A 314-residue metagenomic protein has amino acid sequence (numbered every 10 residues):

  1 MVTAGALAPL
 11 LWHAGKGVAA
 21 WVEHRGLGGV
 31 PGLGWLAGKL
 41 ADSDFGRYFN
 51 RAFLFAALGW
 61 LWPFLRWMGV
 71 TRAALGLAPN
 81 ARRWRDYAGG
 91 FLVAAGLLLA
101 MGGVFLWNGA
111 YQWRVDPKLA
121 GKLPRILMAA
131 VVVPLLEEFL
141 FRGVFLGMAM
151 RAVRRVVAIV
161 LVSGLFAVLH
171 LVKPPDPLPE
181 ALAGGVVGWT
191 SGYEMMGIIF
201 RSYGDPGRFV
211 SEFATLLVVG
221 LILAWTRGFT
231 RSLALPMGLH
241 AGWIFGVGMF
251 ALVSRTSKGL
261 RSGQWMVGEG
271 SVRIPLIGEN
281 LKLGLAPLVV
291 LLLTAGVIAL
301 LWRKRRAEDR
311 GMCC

Functional and structural regions predicted by a protein language model:
T3-L65, R85-G90, Q112-A129, L276-V289: Alpha-helical transmembrane segments in multi-pass membrane proteins
G5-L10, L98-V104, S163-K173, A241-V253: Aromatic-anchored segments of alpha-helical transmembrane domains
L7-G29, L106-G109, P175-A183, A251-S262: Membrane-helix interface motif
R66-A73, L98-R114: Transmembrane alpha-helix boundary signature
T71, R82-W84, L119, A152-V157 (+2 more regions): Membrane-helix interface segments
Y87, F91, A95, L127 (+9 more regions): Residue-level signature of the transmembrane alpha-helical core of multi-pass small-molecule transporters
L136-V168, V172-T190, W225-S232: Membrane-interface helix/loop boundary segments of multi-pass membrane proteins
G207, A241-C314: C-terminal membrane module of polytopic membrane proteins
